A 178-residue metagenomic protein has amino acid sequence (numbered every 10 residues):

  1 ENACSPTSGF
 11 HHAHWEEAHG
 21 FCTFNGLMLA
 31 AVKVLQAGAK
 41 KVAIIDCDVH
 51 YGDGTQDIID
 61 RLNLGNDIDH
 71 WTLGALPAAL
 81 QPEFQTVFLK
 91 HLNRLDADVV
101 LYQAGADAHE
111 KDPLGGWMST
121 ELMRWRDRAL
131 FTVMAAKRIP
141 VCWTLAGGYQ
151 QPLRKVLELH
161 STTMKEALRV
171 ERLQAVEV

Functional and structural regions predicted by a protein language model:
E1-V178: A general "terminal functional-core" signal
